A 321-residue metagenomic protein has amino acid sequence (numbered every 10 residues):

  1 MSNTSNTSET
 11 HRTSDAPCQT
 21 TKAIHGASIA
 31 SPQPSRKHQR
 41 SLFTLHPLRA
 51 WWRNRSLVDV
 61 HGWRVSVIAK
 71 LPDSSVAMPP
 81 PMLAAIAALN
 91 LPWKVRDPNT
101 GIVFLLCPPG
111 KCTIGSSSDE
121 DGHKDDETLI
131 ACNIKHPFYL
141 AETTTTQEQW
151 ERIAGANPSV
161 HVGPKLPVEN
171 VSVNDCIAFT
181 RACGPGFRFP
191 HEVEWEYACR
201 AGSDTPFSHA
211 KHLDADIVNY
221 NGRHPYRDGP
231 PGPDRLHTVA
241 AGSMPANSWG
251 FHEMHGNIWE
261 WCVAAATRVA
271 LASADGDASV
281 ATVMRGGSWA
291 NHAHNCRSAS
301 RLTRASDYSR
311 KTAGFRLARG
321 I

Functional and structural regions predicted by a protein language model:
S2-S14: Compositionally biased, intrinsically disordered low-complexity segments enriched for polar/charged residues
G26, S41-L89, W93: N-terminal pre-domain segments of enzymes
W93-S159, V171-N174, G256, V263 (+1 more regions): A short glycine-rich, aromatic-capped structural motif
L105, Y139, P206, E260 (+1 more regions): Residues embedded in well-ordered beta-strands
T113, S117-D121, S159-V162, P167-L302 (+2 more regions): Functional-site microenvironments in short loops/helix caps that host divalent-cation chemistry
K311-I321: Short, structured beta-strand segments at or near domain termini in extracellular proteins/domains
